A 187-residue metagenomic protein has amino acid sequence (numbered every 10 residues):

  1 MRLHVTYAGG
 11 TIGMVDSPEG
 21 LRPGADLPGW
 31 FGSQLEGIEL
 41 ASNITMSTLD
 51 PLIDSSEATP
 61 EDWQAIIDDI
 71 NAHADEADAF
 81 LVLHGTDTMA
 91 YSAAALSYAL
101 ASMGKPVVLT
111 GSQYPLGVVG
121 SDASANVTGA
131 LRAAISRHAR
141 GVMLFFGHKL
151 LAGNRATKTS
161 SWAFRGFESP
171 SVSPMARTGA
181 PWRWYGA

Functional and structural regions predicted by a protein language model:
M1-A72: ATP/NTP phosphate-donor binding region
R2, T6-G10, W30-I38, A152-A187: Accessory alpha-helical/coil subdomains and C-terminal extensions that flank or cap enzyme catalytic cores
V5, T48, V82-L83, L109-T110 (+1 more regions): General beta-strand structural signal in soluble alpha/beta enzymes
G9-G10, L81, A130, H148: Buried hydrophobic positions in well-ordered alpha/beta secondary-structure cores of metabolic enzymes
M14-V15, T88-A93, S124-V127: Short glycine/serine/threonine-rich phosphate/pyrophosphate-binding segments that cradle anionic phosphate groups
D75-A79: Short acidic/histidine-rich motifs immediately flanking catalytic phosphotransfer sites in two-component signaling
L83-K105: Short Gly/Thr/Asp-enriched flexible loops that form oxyanion-binding sites at enzyme active sites
L109-G179: Internal gly/pro-rich beta-alpha loop/helix module that stabilizes soluble enzyme cofactors or their anionic handles
